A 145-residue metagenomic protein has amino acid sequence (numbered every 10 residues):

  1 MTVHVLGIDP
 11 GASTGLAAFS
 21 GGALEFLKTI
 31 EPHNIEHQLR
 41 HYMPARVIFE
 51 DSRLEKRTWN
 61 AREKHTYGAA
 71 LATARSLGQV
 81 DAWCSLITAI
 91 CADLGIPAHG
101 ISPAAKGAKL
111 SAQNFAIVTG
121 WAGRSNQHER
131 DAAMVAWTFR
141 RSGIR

Functional and structural regions predicted by a protein language model:
T2-R145: Phosphate- and other anionic-substrate recognition elements at nucleic-acid/protein interfaces
